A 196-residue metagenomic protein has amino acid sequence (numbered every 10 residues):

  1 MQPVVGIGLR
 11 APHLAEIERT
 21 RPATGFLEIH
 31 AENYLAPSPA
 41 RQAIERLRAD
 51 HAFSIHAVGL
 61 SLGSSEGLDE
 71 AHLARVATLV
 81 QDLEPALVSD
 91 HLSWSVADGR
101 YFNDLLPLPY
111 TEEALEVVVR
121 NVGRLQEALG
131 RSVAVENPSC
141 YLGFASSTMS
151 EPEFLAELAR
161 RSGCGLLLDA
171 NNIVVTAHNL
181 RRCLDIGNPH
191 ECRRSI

Functional and structural regions predicted by a protein language model:
M1-I17: Boundary/entry segment of secreted carbohydrate-active catalytic domains
R10, H30, L92-S93, P138-S139 (+1 more regions): Anionic group-transfer/hydrolysis microenvironments
L14-A15, H30-Q42, S61-A71, Y141-T148 (+1 more regions): Acidic-and-aromatic substrate-binding clefts and catalytic sites of carbohydrate-active enzymes
E16-P22, P37-I55, A71-A86, Q126-A128 (+2 more regions): Acidic (Asp/Glu)-rich catalytic clusters
E16-R19, F144-R160, T176-P189: Distinct, well-ordered alpha-helical segments
L27, V88, D169: Conserved, mostly hydrophobic/aromatic
D69-L166: Active-site acidic/histidine proton-transfer and metal-coordination neighborhood in alpha/beta enzyme cores
G165-L167, N171-T176: Short acidic, Gly/Ser-rich segments with clustered Asp/Glu that frequently serve as metal-coordination loops in enzyme
